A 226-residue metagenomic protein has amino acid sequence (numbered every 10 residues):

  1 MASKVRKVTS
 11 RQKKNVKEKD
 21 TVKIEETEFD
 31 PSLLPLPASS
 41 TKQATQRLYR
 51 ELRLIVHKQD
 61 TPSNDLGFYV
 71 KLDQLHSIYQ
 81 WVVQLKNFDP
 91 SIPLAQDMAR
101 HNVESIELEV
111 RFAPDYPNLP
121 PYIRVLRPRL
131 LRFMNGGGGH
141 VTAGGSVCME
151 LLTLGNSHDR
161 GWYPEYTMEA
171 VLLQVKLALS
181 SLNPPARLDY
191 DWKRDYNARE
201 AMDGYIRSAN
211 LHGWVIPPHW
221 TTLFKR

Functional and structural regions predicted by a protein language model:
M1-E104, D115-R226: UBC/E2-like fold recognition across ubiquitin and ubiquitin-like conjugation systems, capturing catalytically active
L108: Extended lipid/amphipathic-ligand handling interfaces
